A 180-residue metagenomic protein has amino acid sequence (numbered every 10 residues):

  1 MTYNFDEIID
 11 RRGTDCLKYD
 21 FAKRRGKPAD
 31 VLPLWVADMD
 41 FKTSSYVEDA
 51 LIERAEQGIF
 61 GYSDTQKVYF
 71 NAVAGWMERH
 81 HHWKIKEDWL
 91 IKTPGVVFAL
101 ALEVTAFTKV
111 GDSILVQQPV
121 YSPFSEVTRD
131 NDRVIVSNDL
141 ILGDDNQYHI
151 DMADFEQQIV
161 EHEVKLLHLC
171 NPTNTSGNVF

Functional and structural regions predicted by a protein language model:
T2-G95: N-terminal small-domain helix-loop-helix segment of the aminotransferase-like
H82-W83, V104-T108: Glycine-rich helix-loop-beta junction characteristic of Rossmann-like nucleotide cofactor-binding loops
L100, F124, S176-G177: Glycine/Thr-rich phosphate-binding loops of Rossmann-like dinucleotide-binding domains
A106-T128: Conserved PLP-anchoring active-site segment centered on the Schiff-base-forming lysine
Q118, S137-L142: Short beta->alpha connector loops at strand-helix junctions that form conserved, small/polar/Pro-enriched
D130-V136: A short helix-loop-beta submotif of the ANL/AMP-binding
L142-F180: Active-site phosphate-binding strand-loop segment of PLP-dependent enzymes
